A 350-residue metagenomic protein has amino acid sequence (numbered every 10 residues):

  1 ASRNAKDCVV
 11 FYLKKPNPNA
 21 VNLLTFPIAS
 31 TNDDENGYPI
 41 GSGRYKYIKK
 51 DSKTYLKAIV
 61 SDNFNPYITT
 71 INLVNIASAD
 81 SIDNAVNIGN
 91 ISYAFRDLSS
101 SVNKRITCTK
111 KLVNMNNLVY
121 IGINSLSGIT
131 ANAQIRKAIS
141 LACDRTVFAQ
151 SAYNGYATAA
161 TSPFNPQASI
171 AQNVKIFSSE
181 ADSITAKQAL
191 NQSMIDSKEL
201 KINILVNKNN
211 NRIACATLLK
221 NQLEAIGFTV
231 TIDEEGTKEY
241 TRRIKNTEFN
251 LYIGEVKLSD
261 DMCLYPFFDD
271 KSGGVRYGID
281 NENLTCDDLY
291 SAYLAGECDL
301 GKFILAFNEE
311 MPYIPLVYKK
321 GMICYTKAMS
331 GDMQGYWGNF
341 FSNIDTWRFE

Functional and structural regions predicted by a protein language model:
A1-N4, I232-Y240, Y265-S330, E350: Extracytoplasmic/peripheral linker and loop segments enriched in polar/acidic and small residues with frequent Thr/Pro
Y12-T70, S78-D80: Gly/Pro-rich hinge or "lid" segments in bacterial periplasmic/extracellular proteins
K57-D62, T107-A138, A142, S151-A152 (+1 more regions): A bilobed periplasmic-binding-protein/Venus flytrap-type ligand-binding module shared by bacterial periplasmic
V60-V102: Ligand-site clamp/hinge motif
V86, I226-K271, D299: Periplasmic binding protein-like
L126-A168, F303-P312: Periplasmic-binding protein-like
A157-S193, N211-R212: Structural transition elements
K327-E350: Tryptophan-rich aromatic "cage" segments
